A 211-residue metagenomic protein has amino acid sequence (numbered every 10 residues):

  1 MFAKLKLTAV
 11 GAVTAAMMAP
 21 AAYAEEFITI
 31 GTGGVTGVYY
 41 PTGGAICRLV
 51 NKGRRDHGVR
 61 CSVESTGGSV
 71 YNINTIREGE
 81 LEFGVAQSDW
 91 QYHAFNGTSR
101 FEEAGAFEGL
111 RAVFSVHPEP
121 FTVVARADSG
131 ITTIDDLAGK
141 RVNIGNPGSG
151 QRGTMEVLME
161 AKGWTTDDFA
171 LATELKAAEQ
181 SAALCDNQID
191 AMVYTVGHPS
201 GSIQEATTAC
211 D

Functional and structural regions predicted by a protein language model:
M1-V10: Bacterial N-terminal signal peptides that target proteins for export
V10-T14, M18: Hydrophobic helical h-region of N-terminal Sec-dependent signal peptides in bacterial secretory/periplasmic proteins
M18-A24: Sec/Tat signal peptide C-region and signal peptidase I cleavage site
E25-H93, E102-E103: N-terminal (or domain-start) structured segment
F27-K52, S115, E119-D186: Bilobed "Venus flytrap"/periplasmic-binding protein-like clamshell domains and structurally analogous long
L81, S88-Q91, P118, R126-S129 (+2 more regions): Solvent-exposed coil/turn segments that connect beta secondary-structure elements in extracytoplasmic/periplasmic
S88-W90, S99, S129, T165-D211: Pocket-lining segment of extracytoplasmic ligand-binding domains
E102-V116: A structural signal for short loop-to-beta-strand junctions that line the ligand-binding cleft of periplasmic/secreted
